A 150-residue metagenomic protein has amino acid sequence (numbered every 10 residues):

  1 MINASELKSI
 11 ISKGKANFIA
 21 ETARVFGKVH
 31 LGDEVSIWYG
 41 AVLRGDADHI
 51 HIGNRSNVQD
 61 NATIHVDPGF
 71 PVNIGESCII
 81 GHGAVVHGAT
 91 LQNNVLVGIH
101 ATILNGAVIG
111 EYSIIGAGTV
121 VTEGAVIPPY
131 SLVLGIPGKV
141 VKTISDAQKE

Functional and structural regions predicted by a protein language model:
M1-G14, F18, D46-N54, D60-A62 (+2 more regions): Glycine-rich hexapeptide-repeat left-handed beta-helix
F18-I19, S36: Conserved short histidine dyad/triad with adjacent acidic residue
A23: Compact, Lys/Arg-rich rRNA/RNP-binding cores from ribosome-related proteins
F26-V35: N-terminal glycine-rich anion-binding loops that anchor highly charged ligand groups
